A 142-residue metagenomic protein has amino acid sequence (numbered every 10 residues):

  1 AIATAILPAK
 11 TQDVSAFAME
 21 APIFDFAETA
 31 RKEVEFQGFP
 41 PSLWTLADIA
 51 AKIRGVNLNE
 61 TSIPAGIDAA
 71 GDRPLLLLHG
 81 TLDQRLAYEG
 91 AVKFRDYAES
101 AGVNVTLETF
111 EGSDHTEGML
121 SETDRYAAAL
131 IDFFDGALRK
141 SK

Functional and structural regions predicted by a protein language model:
A1: Catalytic nucleophile loop
I6-N57: Hydrolase active-site cap/lid region
Q12-A16, D72-L75, V103: Loop/turn elements at helix/coil->beta-strand transitions in domains of secreted/extracellular proteins
A18, L76-L78, E108: Hydrophobic/aromatic beta-strand patches that form the interior of the parallel beta-sheet core in alpha/beta enzyme
I23, L82-D83, D114: Catalytic metal-binding/acid-base residues of hydrolase active sites
A50-I67, D72: Active-site nucleophile elbow and catalytic-triad environment of alpha/beta-hydrolase enzymes
A70-G71, L76-D83: Short beta-strand/loop motif that positions the catalytic acidic residue of the alpha/beta-hydrolase fold
E89-K142: C-terminal catalytic histidine-bearing segment of alpha/beta-hydrolase fold enzymes
